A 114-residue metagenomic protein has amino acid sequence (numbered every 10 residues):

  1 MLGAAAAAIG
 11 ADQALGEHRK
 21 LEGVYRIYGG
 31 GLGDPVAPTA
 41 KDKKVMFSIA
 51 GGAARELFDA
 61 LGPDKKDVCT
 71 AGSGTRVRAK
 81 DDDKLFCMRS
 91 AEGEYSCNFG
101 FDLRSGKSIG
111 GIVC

Functional and structural regions predicted by a protein language model:
M1-G10: Classic N-terminal secretory signal peptides
L2, R19, T39-K41, A79 (+1 more regions): A generic structural signal for short, solvent-exposed coil/turn residues that cap or connect secondary-structure
L2-G3, G16, E22, G62: Compositionally biased amphipathic helical and low-complexity segments enriched in hydrophobic
I9, I27, I49, I109-I112: Weak global preference for isoleucine
I9-G30: Short N-terminal segments immediately surrounding and downstream of signal-peptide cleavage
Y25-D83: Mature extracytoplasmic domains of secretory-pathway proteins
M88-C114: Short, exposed beta-strand-loop hairpins at the edges of beta-sheets in extracellular/periplasmic proteins
